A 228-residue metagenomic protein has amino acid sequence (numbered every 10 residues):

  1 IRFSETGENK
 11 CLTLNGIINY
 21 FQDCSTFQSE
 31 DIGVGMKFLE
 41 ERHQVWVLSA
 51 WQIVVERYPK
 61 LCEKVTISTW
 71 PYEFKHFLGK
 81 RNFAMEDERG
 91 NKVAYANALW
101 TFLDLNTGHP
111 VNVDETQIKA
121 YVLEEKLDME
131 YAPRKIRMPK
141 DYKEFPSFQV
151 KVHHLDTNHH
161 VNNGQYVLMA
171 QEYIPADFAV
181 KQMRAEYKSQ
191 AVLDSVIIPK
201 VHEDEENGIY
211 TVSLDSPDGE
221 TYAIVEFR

Functional and structural regions predicted by a protein language model:
I1-L48, N91, Y95-N97, D104-F178: Hot-dog-fold acyl-thioester-processing enzymes
Q28-E73, G164-D204, I209, A223-F227: Hydrophobic beta-strand-centered segment that forms part of the acyl-chain substrate-binding groove
V54, K60-M138, A191-V196, H202-R228: HotDog/MaoC-like acyl-thioester-processing domains
